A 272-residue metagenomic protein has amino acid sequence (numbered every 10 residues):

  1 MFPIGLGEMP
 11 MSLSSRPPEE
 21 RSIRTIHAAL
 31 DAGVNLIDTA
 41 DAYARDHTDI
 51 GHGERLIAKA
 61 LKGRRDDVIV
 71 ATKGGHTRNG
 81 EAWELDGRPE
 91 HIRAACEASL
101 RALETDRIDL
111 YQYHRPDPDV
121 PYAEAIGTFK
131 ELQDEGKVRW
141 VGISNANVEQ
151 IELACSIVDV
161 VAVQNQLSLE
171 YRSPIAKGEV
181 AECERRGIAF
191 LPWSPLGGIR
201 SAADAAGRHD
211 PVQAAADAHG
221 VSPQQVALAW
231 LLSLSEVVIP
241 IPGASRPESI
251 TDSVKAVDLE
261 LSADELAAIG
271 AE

Functional and structural regions predicted by a protein language model:
M1-I4, G33-N35, R64-V68, T105-D109 (+4 more regions): Short, well-ordered coil/turn segments that N-cap beta-strands
M1-S14, A71-W83, R107, Q112: N-terminal small/glycine-rich loop or linker at the start of catalytic domains across soluble metabolic enzymes
M1-V68: N-terminal binding-site loop/beta-alpha segment at the start of enzyme catalytic domains that lines or forms
L13, Y43-R45, T77-W83, G198-A202 (+1 more regions): A short acidic, helix-capping loop that chelates divalent metal ions and anchors anionic groups
P17-A29, G87-L103, N147-E152: Short, acidic/polar
L30-D31, A58-I69, L100-E104, E152-I157 (+1 more regions): Acidic (Asp/Glu)-rich catalytic clusters
L100-P118: Active-site groove signature of glycoside hydrolases
P116-E272: Beta/alpha (TIM)-barrel catalytic core signal, keyed to glycine-rich beta->alpha loops juxtaposed to Asp/Glu that bind
